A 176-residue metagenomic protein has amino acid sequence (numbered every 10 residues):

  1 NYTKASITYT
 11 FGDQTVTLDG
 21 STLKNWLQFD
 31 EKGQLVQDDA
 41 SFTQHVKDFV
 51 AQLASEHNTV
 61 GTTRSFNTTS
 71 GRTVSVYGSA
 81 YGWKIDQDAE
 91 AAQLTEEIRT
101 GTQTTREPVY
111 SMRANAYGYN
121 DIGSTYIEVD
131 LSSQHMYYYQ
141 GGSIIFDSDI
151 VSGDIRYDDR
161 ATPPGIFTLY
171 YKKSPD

Functional and structural regions predicted by a protein language model:
N1-D176: Surface-exposed, secretory/extracytoplasmic low-complexity segments enriched in Ser/Thr/Asn/Gly/Pro
